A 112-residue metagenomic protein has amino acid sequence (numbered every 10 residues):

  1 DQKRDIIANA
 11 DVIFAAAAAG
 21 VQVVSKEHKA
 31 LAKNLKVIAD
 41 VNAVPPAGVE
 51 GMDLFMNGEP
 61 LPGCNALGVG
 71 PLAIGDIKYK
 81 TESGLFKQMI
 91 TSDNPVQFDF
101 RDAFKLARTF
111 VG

Functional and structural regions predicted by a protein language model:
D1-G68: Rossmann-like adenosine-cofactor binding region
V44-G112: Adenosine-phosphate binding glycine-rich loop
